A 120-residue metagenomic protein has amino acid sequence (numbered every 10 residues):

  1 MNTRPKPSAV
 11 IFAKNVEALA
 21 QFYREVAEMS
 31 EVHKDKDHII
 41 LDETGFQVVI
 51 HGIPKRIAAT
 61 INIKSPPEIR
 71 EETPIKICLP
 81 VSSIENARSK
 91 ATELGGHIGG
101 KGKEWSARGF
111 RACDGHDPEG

Functional and structural regions predicted by a protein language model:
M1-S8, M29-L79, N86-H116: Vicinal oxygen chelate
V10-F12: A conserved hydrophobic helix/loop-capping motif in glycosyltransferases and polysaccharide synthases
V16, V26-A27: Generic alpha-helical secondary structure signal
L19-R24, A91, G120: Conserved active-site tyrosine of GNAT-family acetyltransferases
